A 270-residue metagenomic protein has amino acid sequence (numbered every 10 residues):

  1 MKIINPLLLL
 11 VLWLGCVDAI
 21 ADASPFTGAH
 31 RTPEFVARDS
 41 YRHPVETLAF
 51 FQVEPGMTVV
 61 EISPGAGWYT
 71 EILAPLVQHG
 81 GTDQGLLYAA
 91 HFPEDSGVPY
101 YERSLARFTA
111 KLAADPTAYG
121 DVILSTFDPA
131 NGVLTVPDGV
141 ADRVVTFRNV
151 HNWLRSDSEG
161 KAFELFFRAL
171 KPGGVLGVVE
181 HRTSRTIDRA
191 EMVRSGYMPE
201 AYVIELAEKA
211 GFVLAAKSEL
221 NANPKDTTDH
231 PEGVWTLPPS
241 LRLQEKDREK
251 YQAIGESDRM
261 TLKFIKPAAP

Functional and structural regions predicted by a protein language model:
S24-F50, E54: Class I SAM-dependent methyltransferase Rossmann-like catalytic core, especially the SAM/SAH-binding loop
G56-G65: Conserved class I S-adenosyl-L-methionine
V77-G81, W153-R155, L170-P172: Helix-to-beta-strand junctions that scaffold the AdoMet/dcAdoMet cofactor pocket in Class I SAM-dependent enzymes
Y88, G173-H181: Conserved beta-strand signature within the Rossmann-like core of class I S-adenosyl-L-methionine
Y101-G132: S-adenosyl-L-methionine
L134-V144: A short acidic, Gly/Pro-enriched loop at the edge of an enzyme's catalytic core that lines a small-molecule cofactor
E159-P172: A short glycine-rich, Lys/Arg-flanked "PGG" loop and its adjoining helix->strand segment in the class I
T227-P270: Core SAM-dependent methyltransferase catalytic element
